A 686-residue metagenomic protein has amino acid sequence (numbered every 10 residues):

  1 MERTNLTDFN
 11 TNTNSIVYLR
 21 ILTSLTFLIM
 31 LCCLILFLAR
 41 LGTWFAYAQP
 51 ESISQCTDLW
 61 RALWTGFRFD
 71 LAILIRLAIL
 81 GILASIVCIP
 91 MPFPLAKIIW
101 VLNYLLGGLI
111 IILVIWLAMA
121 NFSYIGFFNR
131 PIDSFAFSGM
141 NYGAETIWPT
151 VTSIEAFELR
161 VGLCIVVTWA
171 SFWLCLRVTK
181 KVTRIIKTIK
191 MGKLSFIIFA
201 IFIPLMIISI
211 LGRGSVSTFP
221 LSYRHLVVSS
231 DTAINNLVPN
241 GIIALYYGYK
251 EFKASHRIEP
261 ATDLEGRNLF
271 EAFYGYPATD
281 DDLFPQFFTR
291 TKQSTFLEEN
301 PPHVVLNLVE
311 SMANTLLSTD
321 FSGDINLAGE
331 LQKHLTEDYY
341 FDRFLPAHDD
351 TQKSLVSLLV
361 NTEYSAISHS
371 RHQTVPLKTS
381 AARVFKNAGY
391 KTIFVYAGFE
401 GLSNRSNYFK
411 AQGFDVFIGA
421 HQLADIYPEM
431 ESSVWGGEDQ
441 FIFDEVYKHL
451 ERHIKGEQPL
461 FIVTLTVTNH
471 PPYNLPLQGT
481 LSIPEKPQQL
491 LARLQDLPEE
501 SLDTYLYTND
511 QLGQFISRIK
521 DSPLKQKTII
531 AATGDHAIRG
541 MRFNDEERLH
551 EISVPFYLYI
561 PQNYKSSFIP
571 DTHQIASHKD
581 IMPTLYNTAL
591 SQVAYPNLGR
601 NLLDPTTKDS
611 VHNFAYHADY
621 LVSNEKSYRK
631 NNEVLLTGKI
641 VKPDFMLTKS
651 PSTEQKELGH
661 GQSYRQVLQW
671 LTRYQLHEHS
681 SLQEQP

Functional and structural regions predicted by a protein language model:
E2-R257: Transmembrane and membrane-interface helices of multi-pass, inner-membrane envelope-modifying transferases
T4, I16, R20, T57-D58 (+8 more regions): Generic alpha-helical secondary structure signal
E51-D58, F128-A136, P149-A156, R257-L269 (+7 more regions): General structural signal for secondary-structure boundaries
G66, D70, P149-T150, W173 (+7 more regions): Residues that form generic nucleotide/phosphate-binding pockets
P94-I98, G108-L109, F127, P204-S209 (+6 more regions): A broad, low-specificity signal for short, low-complexity segments enriched in glycine/proline and polar/charged
K97-I98, R257-R267, R371-T374, L598-R600: Short alpha-helical "patches" and their helix-cap loops
D231, V238, I243, Y247-K292 (+3 more regions): The feature marks either
G275-P686: Solvent-exposed soluble domains appended to multi-pass membrane proteins
